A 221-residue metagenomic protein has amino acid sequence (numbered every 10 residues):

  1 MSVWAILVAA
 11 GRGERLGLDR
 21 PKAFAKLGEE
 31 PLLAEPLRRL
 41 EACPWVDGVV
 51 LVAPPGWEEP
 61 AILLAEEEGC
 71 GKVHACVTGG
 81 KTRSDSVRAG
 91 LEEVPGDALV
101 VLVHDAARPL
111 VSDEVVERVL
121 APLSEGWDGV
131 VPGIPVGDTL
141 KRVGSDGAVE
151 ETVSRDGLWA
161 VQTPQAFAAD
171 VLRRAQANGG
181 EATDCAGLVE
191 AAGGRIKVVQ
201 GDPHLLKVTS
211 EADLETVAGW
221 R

Functional and structural regions predicted by a protein language model:
M1-P60: N-terminal glycine-rich phosphate-binding loop and ensuing alpha1 helix
L7, L33, G90, H104-D105 (+3 more regions): Residue-level signal for inorganic ion chemistry
L16, P60-I62, V119, L140 (+2 more regions): Hydrophobic packing residues within well-ordered alpha-helices of enzyme cores
A25, E117, L205-R221: Short, basic/aromatic-enriched C-terminal tail that caps enzymatic domains
A34-L99: Conserved N-terminal catalytic core of the sugar/cofactor nucleotidyltransferase
D97-R108: Short beta-strand-to-loop acidic/aromatic patch adjacent to the donor-nucleotide binding site
V111-Q200: Conserved core of the sugar-phosphate nucleotidyltransferase
